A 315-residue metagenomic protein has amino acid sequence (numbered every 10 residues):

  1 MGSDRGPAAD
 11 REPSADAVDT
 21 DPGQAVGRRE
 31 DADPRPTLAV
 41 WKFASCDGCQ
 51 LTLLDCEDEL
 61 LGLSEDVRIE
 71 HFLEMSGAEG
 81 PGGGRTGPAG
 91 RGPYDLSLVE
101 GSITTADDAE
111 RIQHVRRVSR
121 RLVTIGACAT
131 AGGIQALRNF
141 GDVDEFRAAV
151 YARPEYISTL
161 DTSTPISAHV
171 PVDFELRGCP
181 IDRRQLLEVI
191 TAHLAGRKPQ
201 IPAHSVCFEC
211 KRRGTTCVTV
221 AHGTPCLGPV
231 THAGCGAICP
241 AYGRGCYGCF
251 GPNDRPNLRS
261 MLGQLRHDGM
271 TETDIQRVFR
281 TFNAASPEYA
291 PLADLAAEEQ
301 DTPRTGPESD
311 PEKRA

Functional and structural regions predicted by a protein language model:
M1-L98, A109, Q113-R121, D144-A315: Iron-sulfur (Fe-S) cluster-binding modules
G101-I103, A127: Short glycine-/small-residue-rich Rossmann-like dinucleotide-binding loops
A106: Short substrate-entry loop that stabilizes the transition state in hydrolases
T124: Catalytic or ion-translocation cores adjacent to nucleophile or general acid/base/metal-coordination motifs in diverse
C128-G133: Short gly/pro/ser/thr-enriched loop/turn and capping motifs at secondary-structure boundaries
A136-L137: Active-site-proximal loop->helix
